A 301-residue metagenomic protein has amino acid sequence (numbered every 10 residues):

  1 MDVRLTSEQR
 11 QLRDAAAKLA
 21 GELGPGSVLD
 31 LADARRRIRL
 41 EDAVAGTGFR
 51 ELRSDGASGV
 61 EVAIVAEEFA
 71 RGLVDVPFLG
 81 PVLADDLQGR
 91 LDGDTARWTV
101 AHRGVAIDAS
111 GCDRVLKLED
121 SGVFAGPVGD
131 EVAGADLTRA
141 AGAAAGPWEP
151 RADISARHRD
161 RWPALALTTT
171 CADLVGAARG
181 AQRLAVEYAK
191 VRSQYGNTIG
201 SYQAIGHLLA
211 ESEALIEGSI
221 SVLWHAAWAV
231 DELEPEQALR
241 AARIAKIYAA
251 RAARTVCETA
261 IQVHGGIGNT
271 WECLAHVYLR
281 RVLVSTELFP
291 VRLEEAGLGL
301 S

Functional and structural regions predicted by a protein language model:
M1-G72, L300-S301: Amphipathic, small/basic residue-rich leader segments at the start of a protein or domain
L5-E8, L12, D33-R36, T198 (+2 more regions): Residue-level recognition of alpha-helical structural elements
R13, T169-E232: Extended amphipathic alpha-helical segments enriched in small hydrophobics
L19, C171, A185, S212 (+7 more regions): Amphipathic alpha-helices that form helix-helix packing interfaces
G24-D33, R53, V186, I216-I247 (+2 more regions): C-terminal helix-coil-helix/basic helical segment that borders enzyme active sites and/or dimer interfaces and provides
L73-E187: FAD-binding core of flavoproteins
G266-S301: Glycine-rich phosphate/cofactor-binding loops in nucleotide/flavin-utilizing enzymes
